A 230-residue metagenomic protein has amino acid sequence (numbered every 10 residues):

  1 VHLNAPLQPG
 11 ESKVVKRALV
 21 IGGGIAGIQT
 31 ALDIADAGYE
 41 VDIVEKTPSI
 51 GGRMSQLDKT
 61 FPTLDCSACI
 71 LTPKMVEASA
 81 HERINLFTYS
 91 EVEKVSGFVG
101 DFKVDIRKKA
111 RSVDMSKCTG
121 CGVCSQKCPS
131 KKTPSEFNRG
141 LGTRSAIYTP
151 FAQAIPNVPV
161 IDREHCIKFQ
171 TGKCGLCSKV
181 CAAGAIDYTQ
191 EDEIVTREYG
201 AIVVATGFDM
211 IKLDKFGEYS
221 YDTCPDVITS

Functional and structural regions predicted by a protein language model:
V1-A18: A short, basic/flexible loop-to-alpha-helix module at the beginning of a structural domain
P6-P9, T47-P73, F87-K117, P129-H165 (+2 more regions): Non-heme iron-sulfur electron-transfer modules
K13, Q29-L32, T189-D192: A conserved hydrophobic secondary-structure block that centers on an alpha-helix together with its immediately flanking
A18-D42: N-terminal Rossmann-like FAD-binding beta1-loop-alpha1 element of flavoenzymes
G22-A26, C121, T206: Glycine-rich Rossmann-fold phosphate-binding loop(s) that bind the pyrophosphate of adenine dinucleotide cofactors
E40, R83-N85, D226: Conserved beta-strand segments of alpha/beta enzyme cores
